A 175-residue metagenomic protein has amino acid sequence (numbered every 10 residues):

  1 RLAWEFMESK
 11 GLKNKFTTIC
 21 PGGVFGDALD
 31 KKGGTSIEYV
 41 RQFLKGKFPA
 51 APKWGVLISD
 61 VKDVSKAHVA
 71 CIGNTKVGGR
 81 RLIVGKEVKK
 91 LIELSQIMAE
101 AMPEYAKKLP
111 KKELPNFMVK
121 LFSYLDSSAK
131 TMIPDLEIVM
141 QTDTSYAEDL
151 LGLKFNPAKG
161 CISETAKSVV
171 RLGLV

Functional and structural regions predicted by a protein language model:
R1-T17: Active-site Tyr-X1-5-Lys
K10-N14, G26-E38, C71-R81, Y105: Glycine/proline-rich active-site loop of Rossmann-fold NAD(P)-dependent oxidoreductases
C20-P21: Conserved SDR Rossmann-fold cofactor-binding beta-strand/turn motif
V24-G26, K89: Conserved sequence/active-site signature of Rossmann-fold short-chain dehydrogenase/reductase
D30-K31, I37-D63: A conserved pocket-lining segment of Rossmann-fold NAD(P)-dependent short-chain dehydrogenase/reductase
I58, V88, Q141: Short aromatic/basic micro-patch
A67-K130, A158-V175: Mid/C-terminal beta-alpha module of Rossmann-like enzyme folds, strongest in SDR-family dehydrogenases/epimerases
L121-K154: Conserved C-terminal active-site "lid" loop/helix of NAD(P)H-dependent oxidoreductases that clamps the redox cofactor
